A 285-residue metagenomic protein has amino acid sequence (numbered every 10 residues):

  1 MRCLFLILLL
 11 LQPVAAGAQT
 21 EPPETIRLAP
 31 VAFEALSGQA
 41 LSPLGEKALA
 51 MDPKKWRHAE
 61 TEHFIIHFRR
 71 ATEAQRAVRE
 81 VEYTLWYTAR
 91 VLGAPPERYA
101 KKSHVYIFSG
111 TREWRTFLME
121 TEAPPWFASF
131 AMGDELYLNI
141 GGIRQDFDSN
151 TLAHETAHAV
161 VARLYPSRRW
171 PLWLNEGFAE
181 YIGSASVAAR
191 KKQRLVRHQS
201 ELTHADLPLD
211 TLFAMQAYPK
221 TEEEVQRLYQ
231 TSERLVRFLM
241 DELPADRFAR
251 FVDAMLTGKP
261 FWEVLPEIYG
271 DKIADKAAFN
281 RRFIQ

Functional and structural regions predicted by a protein language model:
C3-Q12: Sec-dependent N-terminal signal peptides
L10-L11, W86, F251: Exposed boundary/loop context
Q12, S103, T151, A159 (+4 more regions): Functionally constrained cores in energy, signaling, and assembly domains
A16-A18: Boundary at the C-terminal end of the N-terminal hydrophobic targeting segment
P22-T25: Extended, low-hydrophobicity, Ser/Thr/Pro/Gly-biased non-transmembrane segments
R27-A29, F33-E34, G38-L41, E46-L49 (+3 more regions): Juxtacatalytic substrate-recognition/specificity segment
E120-E135, I143-F147, P166-Q285: Acidic/His/Gly-enriched intrinsically disordered linker/tail segments that often contain short helix/coil "MoRF-like"
